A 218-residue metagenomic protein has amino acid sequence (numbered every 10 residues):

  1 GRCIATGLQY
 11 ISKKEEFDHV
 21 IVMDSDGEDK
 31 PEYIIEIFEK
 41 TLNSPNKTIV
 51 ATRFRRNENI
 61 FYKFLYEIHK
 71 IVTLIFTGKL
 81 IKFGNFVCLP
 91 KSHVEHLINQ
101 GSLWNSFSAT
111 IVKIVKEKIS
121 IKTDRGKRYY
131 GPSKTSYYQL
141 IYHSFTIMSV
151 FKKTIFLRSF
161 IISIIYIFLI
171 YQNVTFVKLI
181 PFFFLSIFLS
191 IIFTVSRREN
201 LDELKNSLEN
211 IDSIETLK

Functional and structural regions predicted by a protein language model:
G1-I11, H19-V22, E28-N105, K127-G131 (+1 more regions): Acceptor/aglycone-binding surface of glycosyltransferases and processive sugar-polymer synthases
S12-E15, K218: Terminal, positively biased "leader/anchor" segments that mediate initial targeting or electrostatic surface association
N57-F64, Y137, I141, M148 (+2 more regions): Structural motif marking the loop-to-transmembrane transition
K70, L74, Y142-V150, N206: Short amphipathic alpha-helical coupling elements at transmembrane boundaries
S92-T154: Catalytic donor/gating beta->alpha subdomain of glycosyltransferases that bind UDP-sugars
T154-K218: Terminal low-complexity segments of carbohydrate-biosynthetic enzymes
